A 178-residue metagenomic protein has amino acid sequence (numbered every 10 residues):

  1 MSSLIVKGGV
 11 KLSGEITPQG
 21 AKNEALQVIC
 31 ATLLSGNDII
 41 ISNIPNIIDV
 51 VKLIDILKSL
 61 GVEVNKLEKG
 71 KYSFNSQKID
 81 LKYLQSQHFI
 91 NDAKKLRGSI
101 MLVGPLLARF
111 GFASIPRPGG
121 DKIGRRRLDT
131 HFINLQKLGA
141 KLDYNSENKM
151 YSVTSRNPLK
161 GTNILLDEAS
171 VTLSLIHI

Functional and structural regions predicted by a protein language model:
M1-I176: Structural preference for solvent-exposed beta-strand-turn elements and adjacent flexible terminal/loop segments within
